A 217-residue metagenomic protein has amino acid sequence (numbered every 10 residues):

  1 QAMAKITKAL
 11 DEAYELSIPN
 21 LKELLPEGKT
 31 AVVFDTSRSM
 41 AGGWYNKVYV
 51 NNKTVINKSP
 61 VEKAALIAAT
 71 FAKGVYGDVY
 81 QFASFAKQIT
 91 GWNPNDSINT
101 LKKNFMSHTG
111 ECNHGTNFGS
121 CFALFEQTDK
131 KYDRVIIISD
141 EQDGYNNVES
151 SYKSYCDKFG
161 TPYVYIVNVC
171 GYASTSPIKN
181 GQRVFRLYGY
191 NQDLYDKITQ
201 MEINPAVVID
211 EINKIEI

Functional and structural regions predicted by a protein language model:
Q1-I217: Acidic, glycine-rich A-domain
